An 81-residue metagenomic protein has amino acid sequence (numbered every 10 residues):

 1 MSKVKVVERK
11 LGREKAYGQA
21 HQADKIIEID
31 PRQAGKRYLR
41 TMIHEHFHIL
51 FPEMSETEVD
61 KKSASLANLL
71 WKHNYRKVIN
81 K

Functional and structural regions predicted by a protein language model:
M1-E28: Catalytic zinc-binding patch centered on the HExxH motif and its immediate surroundings that defines zinc-dependent
S2, P52-S55: Short glycine/proline-enriched coil/turn segments at helix->beta-strand junctions
H21-T41, L50: Short pre-active-site segment immediately N-terminal to the catalytic Zn-binding motif
E45: Walker B catalytic acidic pair
M54-K81: Post-HExxH zinc-binding segment in Zn-dependent metallohydrolases
